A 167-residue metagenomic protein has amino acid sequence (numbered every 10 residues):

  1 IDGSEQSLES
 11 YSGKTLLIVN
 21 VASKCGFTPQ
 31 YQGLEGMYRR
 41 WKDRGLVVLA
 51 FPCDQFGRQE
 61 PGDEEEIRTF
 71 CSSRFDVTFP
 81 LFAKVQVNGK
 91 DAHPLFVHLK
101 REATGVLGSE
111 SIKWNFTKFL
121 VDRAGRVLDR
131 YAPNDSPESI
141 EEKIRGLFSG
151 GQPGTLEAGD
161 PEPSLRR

Functional and structural regions predicted by a protein language model:
I1-E9, P29, H93-P94, E162: N-terminal "domain-start" segment that seeds a small globular fold
I1-T15, G36-W41: A short beta-strand-turn-helix
T15, G45, I144: ABC ATPase nucleotide-binding domain
N20-K24: Amphipathic alpha-helical repeat scaffolds
F27-H93: Structural microenvironment flanking redox-active thiols in thiol-disulfide oxidoreductases
P94-V97, R101-R167: Thiol-/selenol-based redox modules, centered on thioredoxin-like and closely related oxidoreductase domains
